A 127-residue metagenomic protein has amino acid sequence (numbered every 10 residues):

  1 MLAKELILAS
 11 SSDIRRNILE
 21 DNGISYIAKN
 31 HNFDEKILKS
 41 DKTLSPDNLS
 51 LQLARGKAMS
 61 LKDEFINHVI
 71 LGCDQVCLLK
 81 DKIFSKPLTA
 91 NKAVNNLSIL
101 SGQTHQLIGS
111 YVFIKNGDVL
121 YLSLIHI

Functional and structural regions predicted by a protein language model:
L2-I24: N-terminal beta1-alpha1 ligand-phosphate binding loop
A3-L6, E20, D41-I125: Anionic-ligand binding patches
S11, H31, N116: Cofactor-binding loop segments of dinucleotide-utilizing enzymes, especially the Rossmann-like FAD- and NAD(P)+-binding
R15, E35, L120: Flexible, glycine-rich phosphate/dinucleotide-binding loops and adjacent beta-alpha linkers at cofactor/substrate
I27-E35: A short beta-strand-loop structural module common to alpha/beta enzyme folds
